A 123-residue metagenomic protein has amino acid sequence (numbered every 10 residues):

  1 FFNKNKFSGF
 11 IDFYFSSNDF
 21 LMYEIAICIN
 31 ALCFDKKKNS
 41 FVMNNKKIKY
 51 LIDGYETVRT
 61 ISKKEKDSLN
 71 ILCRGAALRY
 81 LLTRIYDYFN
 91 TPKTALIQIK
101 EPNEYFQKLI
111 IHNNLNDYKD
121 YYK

Functional and structural regions predicted by a protein language model:
F1-Y23: Active-site acidic catalytic loop and adjacent metal/ATP-binding pocket of ATP-dependent phosphoryl transfer enzymes
K6-D12, I52-K63: Short amphipathic alpha-helical segments and their helix-coil junctions
F15-Y23, I29, P102-F106: Gly/Ser/Thr-rich active-site loops/lids in small-molecule metabolic enzymes that frequently grip phosphoryl groups
S17, C73-R74: Secondary-structure capping and boundary motifs in well-ordered enzyme cores
M22-R59, A76-P92: Active-site activation/catalytic loop segments of kinase-like enzymes and analogous catalytic loops in related
I61-C73: All-alpha amphipathic helical-bundle segments outside canonical DNA-binding/catalytic cores that form hydrophobic
Y80-K123: ATP/Mg2+ or Mg2+-diphosphate-binding catalytic cores that bind nucleotide phosphates or diphosphates via glycine-rich
